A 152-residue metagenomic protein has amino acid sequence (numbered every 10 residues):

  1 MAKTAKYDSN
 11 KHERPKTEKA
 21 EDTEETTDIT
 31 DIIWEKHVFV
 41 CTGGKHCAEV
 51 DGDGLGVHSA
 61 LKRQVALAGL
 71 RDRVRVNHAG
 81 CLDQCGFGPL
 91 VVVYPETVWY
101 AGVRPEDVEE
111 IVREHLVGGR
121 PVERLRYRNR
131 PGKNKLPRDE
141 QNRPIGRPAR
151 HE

Functional and structural regions predicted by a protein language model:
A2, T30-H78, D139-E140, A149-R150: Small-residue-enriched alpha-helical segments and adjacent helix-cap loops that form tight helix-helix packing
A2-E25, T30-D31: N-terminal leader/targeting and pre-domain segments
K3, D22, W99, V103-E152: C-terminal binding/interaction regions
K16, E35, F39, G43 (+6 more regions): A generic structural signal for ordered alpha-helices
T26, D31, V91-V92, G119: Alpha-helical protein-protein interaction elements
K45-L67, F87-E110, E114: Iron-sulfur (Fe-S) cluster-binding segments and ferredoxin-like electron-carrier domains, especially [2Fe-2S]
L82-Q84: Short, charge-patterned binding micro-sites
